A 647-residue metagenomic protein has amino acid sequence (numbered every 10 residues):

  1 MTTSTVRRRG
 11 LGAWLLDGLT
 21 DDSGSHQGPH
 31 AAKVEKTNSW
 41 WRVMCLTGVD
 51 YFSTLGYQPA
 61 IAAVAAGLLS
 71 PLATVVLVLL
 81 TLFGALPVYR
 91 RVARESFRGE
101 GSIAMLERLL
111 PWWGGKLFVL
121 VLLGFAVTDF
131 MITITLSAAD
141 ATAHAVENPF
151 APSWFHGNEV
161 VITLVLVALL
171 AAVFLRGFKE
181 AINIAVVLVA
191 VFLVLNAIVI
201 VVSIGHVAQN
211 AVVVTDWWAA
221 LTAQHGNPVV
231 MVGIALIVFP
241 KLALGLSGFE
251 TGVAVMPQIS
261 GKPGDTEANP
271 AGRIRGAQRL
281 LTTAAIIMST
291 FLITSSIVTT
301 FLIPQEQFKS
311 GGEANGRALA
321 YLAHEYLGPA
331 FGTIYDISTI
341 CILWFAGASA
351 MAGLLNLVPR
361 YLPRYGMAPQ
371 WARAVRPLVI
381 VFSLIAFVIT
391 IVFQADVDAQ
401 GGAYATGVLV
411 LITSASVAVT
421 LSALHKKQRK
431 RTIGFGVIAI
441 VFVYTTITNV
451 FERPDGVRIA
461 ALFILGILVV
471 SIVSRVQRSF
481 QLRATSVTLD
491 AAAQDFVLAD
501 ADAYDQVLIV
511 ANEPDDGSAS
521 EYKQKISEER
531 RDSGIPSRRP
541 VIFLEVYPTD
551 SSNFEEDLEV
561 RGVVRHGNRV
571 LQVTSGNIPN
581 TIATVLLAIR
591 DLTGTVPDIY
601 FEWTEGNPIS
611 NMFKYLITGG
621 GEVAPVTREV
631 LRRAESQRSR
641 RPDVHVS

Functional and structural regions predicted by a protein language model:
M1-A32, L482-S647: Cytosolic C-terminal regulatory domains/tails of membrane transporters and channels
M1-Y57, L106-R108, W112-L120: Membrane-interface "cap" regions at the ends of multi-pass membrane proteins
P29, A190, V194-S247, D455: Helix-loop-helix junctions that connect adjacent transmembrane segments in multi-pass membrane transporters
P59-R108, G114-V119, T135-L166, V191 (+1 more regions): Extracellular loop-to-transmembrane helix junctions
P111-K116, H156-V165, S260-F291, P359-Q394 (+1 more regions): Loop-to-transmembrane helix boundary motifs in multi-pass membrane proteins
V191-A220, V298-P304, A415-R429, T448-V450 (+1 more regions): Hydrophobic alpha-helical segments and their helix-loop junctions in multi-pass secondary transporters
V201-A211, G264-P270, T283-A318: Extracellular/periplasmic helix-exit of transmembrane alpha-helices
I234-I237, G401, A418-N512: A generic transmembrane alpha-helix motif of multi-pass inner-membrane proteins
